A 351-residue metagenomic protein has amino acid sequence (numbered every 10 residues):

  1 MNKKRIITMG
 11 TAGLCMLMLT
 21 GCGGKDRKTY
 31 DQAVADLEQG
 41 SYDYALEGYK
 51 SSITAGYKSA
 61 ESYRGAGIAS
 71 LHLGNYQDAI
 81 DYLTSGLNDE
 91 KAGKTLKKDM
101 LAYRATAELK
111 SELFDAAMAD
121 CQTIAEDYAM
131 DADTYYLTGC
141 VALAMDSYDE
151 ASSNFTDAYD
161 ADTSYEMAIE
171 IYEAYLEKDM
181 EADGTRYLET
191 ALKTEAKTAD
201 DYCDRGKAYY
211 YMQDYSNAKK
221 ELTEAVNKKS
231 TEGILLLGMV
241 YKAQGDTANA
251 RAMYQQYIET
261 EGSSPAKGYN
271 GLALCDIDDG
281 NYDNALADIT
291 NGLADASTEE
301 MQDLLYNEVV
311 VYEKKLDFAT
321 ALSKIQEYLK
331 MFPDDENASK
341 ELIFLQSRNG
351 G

Functional and structural regions predicted by a protein language model:
M18-G21: C-terminal motif of bacterial Sec signal peptides marking the signal peptidase cleavage site
R27-K28, E61, T95-D99, D133 (+7 more regions): Start-of-helix register in tetratricopeptide repeats
E38-Q39, H72-L73, K110, A144-M145 (+6 more regions): Register position in tetratricopeptide repeats
Y57, K91, T95, Y128-M130 (+6 more regions): Short coil turns that delineate tetratricopeptide repeat
G65, H72, L96-Y103, Y136-L137 (+6 more regions): Canonical tetratricopeptide repeat
